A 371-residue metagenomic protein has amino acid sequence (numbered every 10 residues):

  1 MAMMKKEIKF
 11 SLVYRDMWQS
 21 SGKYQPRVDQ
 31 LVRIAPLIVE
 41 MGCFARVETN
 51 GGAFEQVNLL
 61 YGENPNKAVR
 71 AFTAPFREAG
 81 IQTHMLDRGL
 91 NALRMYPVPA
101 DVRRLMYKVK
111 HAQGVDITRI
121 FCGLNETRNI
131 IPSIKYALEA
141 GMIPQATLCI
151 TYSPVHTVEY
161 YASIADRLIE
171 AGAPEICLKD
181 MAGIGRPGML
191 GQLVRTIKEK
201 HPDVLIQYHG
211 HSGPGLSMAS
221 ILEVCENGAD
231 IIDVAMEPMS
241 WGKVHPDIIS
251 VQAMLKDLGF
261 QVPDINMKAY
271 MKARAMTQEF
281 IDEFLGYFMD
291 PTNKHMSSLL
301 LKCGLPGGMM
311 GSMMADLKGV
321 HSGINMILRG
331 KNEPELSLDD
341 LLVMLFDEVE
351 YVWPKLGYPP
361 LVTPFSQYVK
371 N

Functional and structural regions predicted by a protein language model:
M1-R119, G123-N371: Catalytic cores and adjacent flexible loops of soluble metabolic enzymes that perform enolate/carbanion chemistry on
